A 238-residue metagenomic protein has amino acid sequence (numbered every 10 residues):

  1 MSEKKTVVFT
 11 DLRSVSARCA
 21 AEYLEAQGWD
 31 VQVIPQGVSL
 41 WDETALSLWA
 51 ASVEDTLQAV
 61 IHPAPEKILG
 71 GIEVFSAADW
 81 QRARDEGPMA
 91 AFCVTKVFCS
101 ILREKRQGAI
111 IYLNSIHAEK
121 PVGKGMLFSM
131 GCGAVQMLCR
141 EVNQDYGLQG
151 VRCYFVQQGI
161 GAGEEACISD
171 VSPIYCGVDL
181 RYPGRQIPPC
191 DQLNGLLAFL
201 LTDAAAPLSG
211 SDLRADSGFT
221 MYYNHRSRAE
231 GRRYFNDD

Functional and structural regions predicted by a protein language model:
M1-Q32: Canonical Rossmann dinucleotide-binding motif of NAD(H)/NADP(H)-dependent dehydrogenases/reductases, specifically
G71-E73, D79-R84, V178: Substrate-binding pocket helix/loop in short-chain dehydrogenase/reductase
S100, Q144-D145, A206: Alpha-helical segment proximal to the catalytic Tyr-Lys
A109-V135, C139-G147, I160: Catalytic loop of short-chain dehydrogenase/reductase
G147-R152, L208-G210: Short, small/polar-rich loop/turn modules that mediate ligand/substrate recognition or access, typified
L148, Q157-R181, Y223-D238: A glycine/serine/threonine-rich, flexible loop-to-helix segment that serves as the NAD(P) cofactor-binding "lid"
Q186-A215, T220-M221: C-terminal substrate-recognition "lid" of short-chain dehydrogenase/reductases
